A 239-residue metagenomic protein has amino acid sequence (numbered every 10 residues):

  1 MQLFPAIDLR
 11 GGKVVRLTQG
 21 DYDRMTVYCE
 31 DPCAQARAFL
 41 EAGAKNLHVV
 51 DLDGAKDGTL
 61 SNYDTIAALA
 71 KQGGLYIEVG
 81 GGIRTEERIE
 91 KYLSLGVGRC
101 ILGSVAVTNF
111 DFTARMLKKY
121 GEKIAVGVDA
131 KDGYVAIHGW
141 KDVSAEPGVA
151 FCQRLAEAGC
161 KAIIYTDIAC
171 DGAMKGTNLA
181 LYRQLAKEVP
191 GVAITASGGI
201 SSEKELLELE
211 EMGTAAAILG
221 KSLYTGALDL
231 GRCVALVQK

Functional and structural regions predicted by a protein language model:
D8, F39, L47, Y92 (+4 more regions): Conserved, mostly hydrophobic/aromatic
G11, Q19-D23, E90, V97-D171: Conserved anion-binding
N46-D64, S104, Y165-K175: Glycine-rich, proline-tolerant flexible connector loops at the mouths of alpha/beta enzymes
H48-D51, E78, I101-L102, A125 (+2 more regions): Conserved beta-strand positions in the central sheet of alpha/beta enzyme cores
D53, G58-K118: Glycine/small-residue-rich loop that forms an oxyanion/phosphate-binding "nest" at active or ligand-binding sites
L60-A67, K141-A150, K175-Q184: Charged helix-capping and loop-helix junction motifs
G73, I77-R99, A180-A216: Catalytic cores of alpha/beta
I83, S94-F112, D167-C170, G198-S202 (+1 more regions): Glycine-rich phosphate-binding active-site loops on the catalytic face of alpha/beta enzymes
